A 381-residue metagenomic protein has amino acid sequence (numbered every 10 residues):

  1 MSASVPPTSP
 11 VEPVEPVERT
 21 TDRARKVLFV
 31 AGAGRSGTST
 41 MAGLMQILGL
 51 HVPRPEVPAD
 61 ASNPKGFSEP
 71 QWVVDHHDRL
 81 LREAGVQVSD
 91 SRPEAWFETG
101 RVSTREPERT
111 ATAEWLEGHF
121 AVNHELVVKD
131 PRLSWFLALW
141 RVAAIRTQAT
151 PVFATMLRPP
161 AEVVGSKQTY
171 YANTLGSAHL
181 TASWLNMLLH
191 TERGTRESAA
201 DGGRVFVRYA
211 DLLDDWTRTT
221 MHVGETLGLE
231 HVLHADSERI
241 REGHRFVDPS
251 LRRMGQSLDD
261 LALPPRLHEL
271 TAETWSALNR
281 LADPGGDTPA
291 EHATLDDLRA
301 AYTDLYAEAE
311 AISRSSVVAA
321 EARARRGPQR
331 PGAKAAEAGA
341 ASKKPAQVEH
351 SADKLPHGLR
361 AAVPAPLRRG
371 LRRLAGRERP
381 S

Functional and structural regions predicted by a protein language model:
M1-R109, R379: PAPS-dependent sulfotransferase catalytic core
S2-D22, E225, L229-S381: PAPS-dependent sulfotransferases, especially Golgi type II membrane carbohydrate sulfotransferases
S36, D215, A362: Residue-level signal for short amphipathic helical patches enriched in basic/charged and nearby hydrophobic residues
T38, G66-P70, R105, R109 (+5 more regions): A structural signal for well-ordered alpha-helical scaffolds and beta->alpha junctions
D60-A61, P159, E238-R239: Positions that flank functional sites
H76-L81, N173-A182, M254-A262: A polyampholytic, Gly/Pro-enriched intrinsically disordered region
A113-L233: PAPS-dependent sulfotransferase catalytic domain
